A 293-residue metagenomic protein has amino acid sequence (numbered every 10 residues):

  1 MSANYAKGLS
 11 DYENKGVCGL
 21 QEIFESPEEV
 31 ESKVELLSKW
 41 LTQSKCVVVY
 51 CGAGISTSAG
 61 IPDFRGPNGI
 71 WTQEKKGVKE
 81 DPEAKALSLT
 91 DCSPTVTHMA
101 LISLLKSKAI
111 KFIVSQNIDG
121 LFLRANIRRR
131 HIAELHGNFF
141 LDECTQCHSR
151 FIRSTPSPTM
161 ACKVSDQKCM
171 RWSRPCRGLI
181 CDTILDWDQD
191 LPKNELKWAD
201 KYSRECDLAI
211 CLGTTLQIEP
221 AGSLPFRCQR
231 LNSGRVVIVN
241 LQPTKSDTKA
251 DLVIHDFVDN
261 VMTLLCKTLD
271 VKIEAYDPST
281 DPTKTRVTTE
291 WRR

Functional and structural regions predicted by a protein language model:
M1-R293: Conserved catalytic core of sirtuin-type NAD+-dependent deacylases
